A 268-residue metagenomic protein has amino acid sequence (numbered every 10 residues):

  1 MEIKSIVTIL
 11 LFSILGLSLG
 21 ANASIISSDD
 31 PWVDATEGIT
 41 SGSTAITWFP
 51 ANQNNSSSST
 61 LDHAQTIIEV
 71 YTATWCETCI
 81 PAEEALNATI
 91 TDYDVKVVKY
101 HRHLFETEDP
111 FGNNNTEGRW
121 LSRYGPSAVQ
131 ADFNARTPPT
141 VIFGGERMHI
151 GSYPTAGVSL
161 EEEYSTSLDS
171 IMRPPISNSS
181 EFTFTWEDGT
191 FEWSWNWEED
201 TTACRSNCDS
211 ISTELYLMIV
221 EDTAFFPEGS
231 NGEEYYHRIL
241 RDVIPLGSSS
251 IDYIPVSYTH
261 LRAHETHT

Functional and structural regions predicted by a protein language model:
M1-G42, T47-A51, S58-S59, T66-I68 (+1 more regions): Secretory targeting signatures
N54-N55, N87, N114, N178: N-linked glycosylation sites
S57-K96, Y100: Local sequence-structure signature of Cys/Sec-based thiol-disulfide redox active-site neighborhoods
A73-T78, R102-T107, R147-H149: Solvent-exposed loop/turn segments at secondary-structure junctions within structured extracellular/periplasmic domains
N87-I90, E108, S152, E228: Generic domain-boundary/flexible-linker signal
D94-W120: Thiol-based oxidoreductase modules, predominantly thioredoxin-like and allied folds used for disulfide exchange
N113-R136, T140, E146-R147, G151 (+1 more regions): Short, conserved sequence motifs used for protein processing/export or organelle targeting and for catalysis
